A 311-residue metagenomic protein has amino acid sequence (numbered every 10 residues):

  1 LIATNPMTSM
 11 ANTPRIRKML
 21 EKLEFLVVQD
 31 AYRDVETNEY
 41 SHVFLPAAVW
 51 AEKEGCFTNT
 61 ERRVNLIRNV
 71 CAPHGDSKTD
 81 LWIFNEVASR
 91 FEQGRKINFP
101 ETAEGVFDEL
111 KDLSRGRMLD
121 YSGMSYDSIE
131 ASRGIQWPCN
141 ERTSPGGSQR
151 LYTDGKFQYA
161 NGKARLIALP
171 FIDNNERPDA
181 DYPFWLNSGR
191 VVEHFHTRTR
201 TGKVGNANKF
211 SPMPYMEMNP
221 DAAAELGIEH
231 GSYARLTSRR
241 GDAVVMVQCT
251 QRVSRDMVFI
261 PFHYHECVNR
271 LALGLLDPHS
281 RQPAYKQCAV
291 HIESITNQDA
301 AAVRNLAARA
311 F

Functional and structural regions predicted by a protein language model:
L1-M7: Short acidic, glycine-rich surface-loop motifs adjacent to enzyme active sites
S9-A11, E36-T37, E54-C56, I67 (+5 more regions): Short helix/loop capping segments that flank catalytic or ligand/cofactor-binding pockets
E21-F25, S41: A short helix->loop->beta-strand "cap" motif at the edges of active sites that frequently abuts
V27, V43-L45, M216: Hydrophobic/aromatic beta-strand patches that form the interior of the parallel beta-sheet core in alpha/beta enzyme
A31-I67: Flexible glycine/proline-rich, aromatic-decorated loop/lid segments
H74-I135, T201-E217, D221-F311: Long, contiguous, secondary-structure-rich segments that constitute the structural scaffold of globular domains
E104-V204: Long, low-complexity segments enriched in small/aliphatic residues
